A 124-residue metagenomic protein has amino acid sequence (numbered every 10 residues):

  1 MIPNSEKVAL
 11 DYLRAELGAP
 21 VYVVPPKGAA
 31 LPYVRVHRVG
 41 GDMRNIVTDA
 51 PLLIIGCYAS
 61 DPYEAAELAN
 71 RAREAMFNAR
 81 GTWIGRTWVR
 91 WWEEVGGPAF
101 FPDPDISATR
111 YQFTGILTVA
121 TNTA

Functional and structural regions predicted by a protein language model:
M1-N45, E67, A79, W83-V89: Small/polar-rich, solvent-exposed N-terminal microdomains that initiate assembly or binding
R14, G56-P62, A69-M76, R90-E93: Low-complexity, flexible helical/coil segments
P26, V39-G41, S60-P62, T118-N122: Generic structural motif
R44-V47, P104-I106: Short, solvent-exposed beta-strand/turn "edge" segments of beta-rich domains on protein surfaces
V47-T48, A124: Short, charged, solvent-exposed linker or helix-capping segments at domain edges/interfaces that act as flexible hinges
T48-A65, A72, T109-V119: Oligomerization/assembly interface segments of phage tail-like spikes and tubes
F77-A124: Acidic-leaning, charged glycine-interspersed low-complexity segments
